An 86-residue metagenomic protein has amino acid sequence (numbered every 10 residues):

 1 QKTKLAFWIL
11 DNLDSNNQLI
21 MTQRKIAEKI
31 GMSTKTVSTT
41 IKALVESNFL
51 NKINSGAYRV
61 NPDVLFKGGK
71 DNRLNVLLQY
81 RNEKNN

Functional and structural regions predicted by a protein language model:
Q1-T22: Short helix->loop/beta-hairpin flanking segments within DNA-binding domains
N16-M32, L44: A short alpha-helical element within helix-turn-helix/winged-helix DNA-binding domains across DNA-binding proteins
T40: Residues in the recognition helix of alpha-helical DNA-binding motifs
V45-S55: A short, conserved structural fragment
G56-D63: Minor-groove-contacting beta-hairpin "wing" of winged helix-turn-helix DNA-binding domains
L65-N86: Short, amphipathic alpha-helical interaction segments positioned at domain boundaries
